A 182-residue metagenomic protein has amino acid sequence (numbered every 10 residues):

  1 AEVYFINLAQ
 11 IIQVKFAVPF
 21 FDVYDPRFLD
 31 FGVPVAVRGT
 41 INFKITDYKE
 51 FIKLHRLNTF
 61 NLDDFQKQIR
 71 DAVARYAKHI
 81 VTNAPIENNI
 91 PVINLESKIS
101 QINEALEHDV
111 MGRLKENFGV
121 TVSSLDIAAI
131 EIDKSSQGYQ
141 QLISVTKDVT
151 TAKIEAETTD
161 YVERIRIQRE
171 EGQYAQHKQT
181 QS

Functional and structural regions predicted by a protein language model:
E2-F5: Short, small-residue-rich packing micro-motifs
N7-S182: Elongated, amphipathic alpha-helices that form coiled-coils and helical stalk/scaffold elements used
